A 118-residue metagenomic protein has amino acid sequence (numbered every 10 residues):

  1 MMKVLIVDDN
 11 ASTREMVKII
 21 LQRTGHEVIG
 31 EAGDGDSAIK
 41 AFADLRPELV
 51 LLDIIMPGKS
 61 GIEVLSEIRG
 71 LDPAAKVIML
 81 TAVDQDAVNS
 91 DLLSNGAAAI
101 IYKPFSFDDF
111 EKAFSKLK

Functional and structural regions predicted by a protein language model:
V7-D8, A32, V50: Conserved sequence signature across two-component system core domains
A11-G30, N95: Two-component/phosphorelay signaling modules centered on CheY-like receiver
D34-S37, S60-E63: Acidic catalytic/metal-coordinating carboxylates
L45-L51: Active-site beta3 strand of CheY-like receiver
P57, Q85: The feature encodes the CheY-like receiver
F105-F114: C-terminal output helix
